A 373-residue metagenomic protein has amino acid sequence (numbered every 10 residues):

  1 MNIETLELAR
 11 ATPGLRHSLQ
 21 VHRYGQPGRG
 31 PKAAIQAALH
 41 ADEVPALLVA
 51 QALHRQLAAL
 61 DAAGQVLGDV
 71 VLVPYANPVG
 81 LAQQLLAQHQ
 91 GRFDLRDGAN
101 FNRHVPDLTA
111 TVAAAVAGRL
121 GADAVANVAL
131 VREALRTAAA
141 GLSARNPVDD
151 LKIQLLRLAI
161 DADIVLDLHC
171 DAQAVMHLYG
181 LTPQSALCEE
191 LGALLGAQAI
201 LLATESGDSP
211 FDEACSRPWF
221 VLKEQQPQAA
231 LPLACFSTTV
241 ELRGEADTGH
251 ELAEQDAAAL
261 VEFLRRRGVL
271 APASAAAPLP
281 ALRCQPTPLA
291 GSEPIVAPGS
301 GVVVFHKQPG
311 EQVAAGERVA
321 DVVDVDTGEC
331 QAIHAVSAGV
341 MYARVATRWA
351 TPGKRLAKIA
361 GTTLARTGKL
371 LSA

Functional and structural regions predicted by a protein language model:
M1-A373: Structured catalytic-domain cores with a bias toward divalent-metal coordination
